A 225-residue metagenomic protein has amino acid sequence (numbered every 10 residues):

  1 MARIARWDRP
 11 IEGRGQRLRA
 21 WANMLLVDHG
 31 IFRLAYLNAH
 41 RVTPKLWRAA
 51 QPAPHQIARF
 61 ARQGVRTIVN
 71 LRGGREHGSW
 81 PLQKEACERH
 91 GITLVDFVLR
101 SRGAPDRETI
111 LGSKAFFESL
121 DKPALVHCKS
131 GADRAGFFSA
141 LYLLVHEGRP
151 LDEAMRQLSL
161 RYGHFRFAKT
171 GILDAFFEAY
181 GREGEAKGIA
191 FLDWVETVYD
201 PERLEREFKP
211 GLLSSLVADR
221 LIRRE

Functional and structural regions predicted by a protein language model:
M1-A124, F137-E225: Cys-dependent protein tyrosine phosphatase-like superfamily
C128: Short cysteine clusters
G131: Substrate/cofactor-recognition hotspot
R134: Conserved SAM/SAH-binding loop-helix junction of Class I S-adenosyl-L-methionine-dependent methyltransferases
